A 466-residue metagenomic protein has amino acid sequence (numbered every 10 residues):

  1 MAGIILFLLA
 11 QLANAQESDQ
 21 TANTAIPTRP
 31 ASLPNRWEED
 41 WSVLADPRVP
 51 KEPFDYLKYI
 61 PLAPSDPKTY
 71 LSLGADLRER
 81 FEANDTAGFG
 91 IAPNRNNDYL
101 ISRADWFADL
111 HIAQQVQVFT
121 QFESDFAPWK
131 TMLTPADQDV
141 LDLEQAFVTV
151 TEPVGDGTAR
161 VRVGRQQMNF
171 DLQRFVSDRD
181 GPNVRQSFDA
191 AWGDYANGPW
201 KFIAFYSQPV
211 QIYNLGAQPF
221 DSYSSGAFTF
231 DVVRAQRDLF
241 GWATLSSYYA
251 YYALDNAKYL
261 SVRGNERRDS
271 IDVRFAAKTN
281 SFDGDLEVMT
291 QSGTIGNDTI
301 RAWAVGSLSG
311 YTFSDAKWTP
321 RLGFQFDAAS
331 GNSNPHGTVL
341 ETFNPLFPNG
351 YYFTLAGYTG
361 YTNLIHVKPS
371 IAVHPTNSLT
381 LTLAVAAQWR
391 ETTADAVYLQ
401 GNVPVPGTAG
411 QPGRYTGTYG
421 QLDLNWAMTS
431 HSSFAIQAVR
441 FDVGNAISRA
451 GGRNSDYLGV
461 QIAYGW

Functional and structural regions predicted by a protein language model:
L9-N96, F107, P135-A136, W318 (+3 more regions): N-terminal periplasmic/intermembrane-space "pro-region" immediately following the signal or transit peptide
P27-K51, S261, E287, D298-G410: Extracellular/periplasmic loop regions
L73-A75, T120, V161-V163, G193 (+9 more regions): Membrane-embedded beta-strand positions of outer-membrane beta-barrel proteins
A75, A104-L110, Q145-V150, A191-Y195 (+7 more regions): Residues on the lipid-exposed face of transmembrane beta-strands in outer-membrane beta-barrel proteins
L77-D85, F122-P128, R165-N169, N197-P199 (+8 more regions): Transmembrane beta-strands of outer-membrane beta-barrel pores
A83-S102, L110-T158, Q173-D178, L215-A217 (+6 more regions): Surface-exposed loop and membrane-interface regions of Gram-negative outer-membrane beta-barrel proteins
Q115, V154-V161, F175-H336, A394 (+3 more regions): Signature for the C-terminal beta-barrel architecture of outer-membrane proteins
M428-Q461, G465-W466: Predominantly the C-terminal beta-signal and adjacent terminal strand-loop region of outer-membrane beta-barrel
